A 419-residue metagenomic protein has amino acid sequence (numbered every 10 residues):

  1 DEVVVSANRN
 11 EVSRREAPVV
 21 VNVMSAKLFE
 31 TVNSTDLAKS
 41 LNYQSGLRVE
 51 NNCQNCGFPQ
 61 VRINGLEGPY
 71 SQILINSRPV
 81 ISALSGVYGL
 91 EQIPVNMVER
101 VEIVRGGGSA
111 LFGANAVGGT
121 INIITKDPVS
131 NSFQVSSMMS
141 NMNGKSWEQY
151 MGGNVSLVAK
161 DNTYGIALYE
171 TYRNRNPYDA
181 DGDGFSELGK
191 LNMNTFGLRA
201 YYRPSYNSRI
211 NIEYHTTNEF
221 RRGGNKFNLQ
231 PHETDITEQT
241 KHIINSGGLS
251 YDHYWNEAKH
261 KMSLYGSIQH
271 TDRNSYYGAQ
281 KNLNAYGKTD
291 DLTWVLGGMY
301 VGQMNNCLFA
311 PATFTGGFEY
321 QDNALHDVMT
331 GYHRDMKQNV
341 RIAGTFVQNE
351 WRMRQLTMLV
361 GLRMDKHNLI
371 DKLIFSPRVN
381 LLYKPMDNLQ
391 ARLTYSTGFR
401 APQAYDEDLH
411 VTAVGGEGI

Functional and structural regions predicted by a protein language model:
D1-E30, G68: Short, acidic, small-residue-rich periplasmic hinge/interaction motif at the N-terminus of Gram-negative outer-membrane
V21, L41, V101-E102, I121-I123: Non-catalytic regulatory/gating segments with a bias toward low-complexity or hydrophobic composition
A38-P79, E99: Extracytoplasmic beta-strand/coil segments of soluble accessory domains associated with Gram-negative outer-membrane
Q60-R62, R78-R105, K126, F196: Short acidic/polar hinge/loop motifs at secondary-structure boundaries that mediate gating or recognition
S82-L84, M97-E99, A110-N122, K126-D181 (+1 more regions): Outer-membrane beta-barrel translocator/receptor signature
D161-A180, M193, S263-Y276, P311-Q321 (+2 more regions): Surface-exposed extracellular loop regions of Gram-negative outer-membrane beta-barrel proteins
R175-T195, Y201-M262, I268-L292: Flexible loop and strand-edge segments within Gram-negative outer membrane beta-barrel domains
F220, N228-L229, N368-I370, D387-I419: Surface-exposed extracellular loop regions of Gram-negative outer-membrane beta-barrel proteins, predominantly
